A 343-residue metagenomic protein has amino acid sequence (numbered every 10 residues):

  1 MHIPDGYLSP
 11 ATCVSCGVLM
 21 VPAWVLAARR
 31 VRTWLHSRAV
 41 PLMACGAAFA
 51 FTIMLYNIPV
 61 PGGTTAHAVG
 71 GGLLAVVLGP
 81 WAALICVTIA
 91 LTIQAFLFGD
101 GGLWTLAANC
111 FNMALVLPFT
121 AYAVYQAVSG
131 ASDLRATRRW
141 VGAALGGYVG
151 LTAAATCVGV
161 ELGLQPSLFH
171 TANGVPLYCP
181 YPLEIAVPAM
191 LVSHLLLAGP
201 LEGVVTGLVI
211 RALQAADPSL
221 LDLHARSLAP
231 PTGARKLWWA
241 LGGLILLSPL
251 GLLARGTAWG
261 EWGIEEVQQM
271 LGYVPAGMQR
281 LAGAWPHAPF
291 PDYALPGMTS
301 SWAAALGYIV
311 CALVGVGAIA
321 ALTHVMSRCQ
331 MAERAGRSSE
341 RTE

Functional and structural regions predicted by a protein language model:
M1-C13, L35-H36, G63-T65, L106-A108 (+3 more regions): Interfacial loop-to-helix junctions that mark the boundaries of transmembrane helices in multi-pass membrane
M1-P4, V192, P286-M326: Individual transmembrane alpha-helix segments
H2-L74: Hydrophobic transmembrane alpha-helices
A23-W34, L97, V128, T323-R328: C-terminal ends of transmembrane helices
M54-A121: Alpha-helical membrane segments and adjacent membrane-interface helices in multi-pass membrane proteins
M113-V158: Short helix-perturbing small/polar motifs within transmembrane alpha-helices
G147, G163-K236: Glycine-rich ThDP/TPP pyrophosphate-binding loop and its adjacent helix/strand module within ThDP-dependent enzymes
G243-W285: Aromatic-rich transmembrane-lumenal/periplasmic boundary elements in polytopic membrane proteins
